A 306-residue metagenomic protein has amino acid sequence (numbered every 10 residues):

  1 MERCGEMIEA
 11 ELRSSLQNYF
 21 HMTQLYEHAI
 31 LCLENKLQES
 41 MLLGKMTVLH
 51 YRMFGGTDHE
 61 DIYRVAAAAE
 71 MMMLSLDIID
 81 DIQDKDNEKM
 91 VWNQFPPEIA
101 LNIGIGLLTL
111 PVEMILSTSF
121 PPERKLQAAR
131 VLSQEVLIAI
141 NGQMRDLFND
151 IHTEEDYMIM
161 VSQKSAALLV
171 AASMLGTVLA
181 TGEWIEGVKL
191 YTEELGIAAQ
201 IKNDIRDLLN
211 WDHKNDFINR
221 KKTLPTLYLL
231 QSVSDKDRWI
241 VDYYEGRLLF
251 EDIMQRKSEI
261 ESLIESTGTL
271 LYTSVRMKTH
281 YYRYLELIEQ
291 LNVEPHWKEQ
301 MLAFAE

Functional and structural regions predicted by a protein language model:
M1-N93, M144-N149, Y281, L291 (+1 more regions): Conserved N-terminal diphosphate/IPP-binding helix and adjacent helical/loop segment of trans-prenyltransferase domains
G5, E9, I62-V65, G104 (+6 more regions): Hydrophobic packing residues in well-ordered alpha-helices of helical domains and bundles
L16, M22-T23, K36-G44, S119-L209: All-alpha helical catalytic cores of prenyl diphosphate-utilizing isoprenoid enzymes
L33-S40, P96-A100, V161, K214-N215 (+2 more regions): Solvent-exposed loop and edge beta-strand segments that line ligand/cofactor-binding and catalytic clefts
L49, M53-F54, D77-F95, V112 (+3 more regions): Acidic, Mg2+-coordinating active-site segments of isoprenoid diphosphate-utilizing enzymes
N93-Q94, E98-G106, L110-S117: A generic, well-ordered mixed alpha/beta core segment in the N-terminal half of proteins
I115-S133, I240-R247, I253: Transmembrane helix-loop-helix
L248-Q255, E259-E306: C-terminal charged capping/lid subdomain of soluble metabolic enzymes
